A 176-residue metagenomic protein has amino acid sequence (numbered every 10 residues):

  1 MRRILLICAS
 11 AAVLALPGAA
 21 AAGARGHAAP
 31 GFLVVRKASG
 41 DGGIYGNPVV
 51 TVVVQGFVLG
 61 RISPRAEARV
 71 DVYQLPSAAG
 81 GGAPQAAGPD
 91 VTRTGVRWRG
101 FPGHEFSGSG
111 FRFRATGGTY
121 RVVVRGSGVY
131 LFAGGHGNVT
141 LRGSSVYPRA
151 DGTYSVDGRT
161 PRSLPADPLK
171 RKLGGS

Functional and structural regions predicted by a protein language model:
M1-C8: Bacterial N-terminal signal peptides that target proteins for export
C8-P17: Bacterial N-terminal signal peptides
V13, G26, I44, G80 (+3 more regions): Generic N-terminal simple sequence motifs
G18-R25: Sec/Tat signal peptide C-region and signal peptidase I cleavage site
A19, V50, A78, A86 (+2 more regions): Intrinsically disordered, low-complexity segments enriched in proline/serine/threonine
H27-P30, G175: Short, polar/proline-rich extracytoplasmic segments that appear immediately after membrane translocation
G31-S145, R149: Predominantly extracellular/secreted and cell-surface proteins with exposed, flexible low-complexity segments
H136-S176: Edge beta-strand at a domain terminus
